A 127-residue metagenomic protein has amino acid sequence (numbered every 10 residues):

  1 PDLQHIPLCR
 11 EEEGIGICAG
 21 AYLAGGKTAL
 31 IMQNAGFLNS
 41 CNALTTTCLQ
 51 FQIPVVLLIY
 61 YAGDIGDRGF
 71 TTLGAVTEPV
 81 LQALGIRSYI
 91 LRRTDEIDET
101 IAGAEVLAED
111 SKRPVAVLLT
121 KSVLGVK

Functional and structural regions predicted by a protein language model:
P1-K127: Thiamine diphosphate
